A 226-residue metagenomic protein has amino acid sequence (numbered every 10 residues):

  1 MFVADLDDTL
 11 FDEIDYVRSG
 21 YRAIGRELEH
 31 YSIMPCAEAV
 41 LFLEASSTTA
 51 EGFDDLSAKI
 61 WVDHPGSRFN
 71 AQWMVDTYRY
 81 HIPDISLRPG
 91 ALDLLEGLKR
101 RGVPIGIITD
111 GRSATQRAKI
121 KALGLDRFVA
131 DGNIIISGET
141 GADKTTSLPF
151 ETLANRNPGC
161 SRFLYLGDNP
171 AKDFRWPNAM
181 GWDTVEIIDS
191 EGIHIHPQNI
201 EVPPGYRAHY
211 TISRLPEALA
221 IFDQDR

Functional and structural regions predicted by a protein language model:
M1-E38: Active-site neighborhood of HAD-like aspartate-dependent phosphohydrolases
V3-D5, I108, L166-G167: Generic enzyme active-site microenvironment
R18, R22, A50-D54, R117 (+2 more regions): Short, surface-exposed alpha-helical segments at coil->helix boundaries
G20-G25, M74-R79, Q116: Hydrophobic alpha-helical core bundles mediating ligand binding, dimerization, or RNAP-core interactions
E29-H30, M34, F42-R79, G97: A metal-dependent, Asp-based hydrolase signature
R79-I107, S147: Short, acidic loop-to-helix structural element flanking the phosphoryl-transfer center in phosphate-processing enzymes
E96, R112-R226: Asp-based, Mg2+/Mn2+-dependent phosphohydrolase catalytic module
